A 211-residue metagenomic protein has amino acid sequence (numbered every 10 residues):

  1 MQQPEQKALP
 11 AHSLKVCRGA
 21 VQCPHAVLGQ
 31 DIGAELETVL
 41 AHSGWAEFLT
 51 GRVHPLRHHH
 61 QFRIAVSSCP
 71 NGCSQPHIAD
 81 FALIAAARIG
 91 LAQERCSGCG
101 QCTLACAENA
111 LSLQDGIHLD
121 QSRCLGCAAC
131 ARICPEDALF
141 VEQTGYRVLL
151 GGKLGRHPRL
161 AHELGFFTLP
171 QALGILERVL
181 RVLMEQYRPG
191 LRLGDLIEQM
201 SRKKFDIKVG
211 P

Functional and structural regions predicted by a protein language model:
M1-A105, H118-G126: Small-residue-enriched alpha-helical segments and adjacent helix-cap loops that form tight helix-helix packing
S43-W45, G90-R95, A110-S112, T168 (+1 more regions): Short, surface-exposed, polar/charged, turn-prone segments marking secondary-structure boundaries
W45-L56, Q114, E185-Q199: Flexible, glycine/charged-enriched surface loops at secondary-structure junctions
P70, A110, L154: Active-site-proximal loop/turn and secondary-structure-junction residues that shape catalytic pockets, frequently
H77-D80, Q101-H118, A129-Y146: Iron-sulfur cluster-binding cysteine motifs and their immediate structural context in ferredoxin-like electron-transfer
R123-P211: Flanking helices and flexible, charged tails adjoining ferredoxin-like Fe-S electron-transfer domains in multi-subunit
